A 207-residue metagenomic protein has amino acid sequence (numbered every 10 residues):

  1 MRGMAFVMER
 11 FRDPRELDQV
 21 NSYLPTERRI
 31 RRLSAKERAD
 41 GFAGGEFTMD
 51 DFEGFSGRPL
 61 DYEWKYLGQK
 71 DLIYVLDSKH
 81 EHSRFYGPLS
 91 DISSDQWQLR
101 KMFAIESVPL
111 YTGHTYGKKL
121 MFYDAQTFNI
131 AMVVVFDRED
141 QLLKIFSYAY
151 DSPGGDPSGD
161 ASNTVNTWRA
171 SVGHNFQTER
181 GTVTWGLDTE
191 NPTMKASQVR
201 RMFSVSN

Functional and structural regions predicted by a protein language model:
M1-D13, L17-G57, S90-A196: Gly/Pro-enriched, hydrophobic low-complexity segments that function as extracytoplasmic propeptides/linkers
G54-F103: C-terminal amphipathic alpha-helical segment
N191-N207: Gram-negative outer-membrane assembly/targeting C-terminal domains
